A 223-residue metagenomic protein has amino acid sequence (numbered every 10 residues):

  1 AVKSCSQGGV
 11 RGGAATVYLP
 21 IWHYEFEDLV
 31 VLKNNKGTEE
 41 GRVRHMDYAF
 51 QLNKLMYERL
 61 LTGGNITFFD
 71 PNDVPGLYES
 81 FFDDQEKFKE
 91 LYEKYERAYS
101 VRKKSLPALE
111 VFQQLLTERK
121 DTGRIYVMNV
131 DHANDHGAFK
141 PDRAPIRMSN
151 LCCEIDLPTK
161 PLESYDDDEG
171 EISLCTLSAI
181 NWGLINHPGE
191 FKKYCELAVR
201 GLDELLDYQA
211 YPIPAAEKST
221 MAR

Functional and structural regions predicted by a protein language model:
A1-H187, F191, Y211-A222: Active-site cavity-forming subdomains of large catalytic enzyme subunits
N129-V130, K192-D203: Conduit-forming functional cores of very large proteins
V199-Y208, T220-R223: Core structural elements
